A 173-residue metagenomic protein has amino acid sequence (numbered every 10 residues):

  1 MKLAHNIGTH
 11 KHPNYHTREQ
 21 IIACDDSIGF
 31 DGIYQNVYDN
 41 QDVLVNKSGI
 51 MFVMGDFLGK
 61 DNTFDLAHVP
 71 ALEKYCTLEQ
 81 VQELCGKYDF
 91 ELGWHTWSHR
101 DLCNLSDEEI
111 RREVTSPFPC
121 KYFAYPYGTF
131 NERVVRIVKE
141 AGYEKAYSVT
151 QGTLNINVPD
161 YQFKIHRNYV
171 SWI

Functional and structural regions predicted by a protein language model:
M1-K47: N-terminal pre-domain/capping segments
L3-I7, D31-Q35, G49-M51, L92-H95 (+3 more regions): Hydrophobic faces of well-ordered beta-strands that scaffold small-molecule active sites in alpha/beta enzyme cores
N6-H12, N36-N40, M54-D56, W97 (+3 more regions): Active-site beta-loop-alpha junctions enriched in small/polar residues
R18-I22, Q41-L44, L78-Q82, V114-F118 (+1 more regions): Generic structural signal for well-ordered alpha-helices, preferentially at hydrophobic/aromatic core positions
A23, S27-I28, E83, K87 (+1 more regions): Alpha-helical structural signal in soluble globular domains
S27, Q35-Y38, D42-Y88: Active-site beta->alpha N-cap acidic-glycine motif
V45-N46, N104-I173: C-terminal active-site subregion of NodB/CE4 polysaccharide deacetylases
C76-R112: Histidine/lysine/aspartate-rich catalytic loop segments that bind and position anionic ligands
